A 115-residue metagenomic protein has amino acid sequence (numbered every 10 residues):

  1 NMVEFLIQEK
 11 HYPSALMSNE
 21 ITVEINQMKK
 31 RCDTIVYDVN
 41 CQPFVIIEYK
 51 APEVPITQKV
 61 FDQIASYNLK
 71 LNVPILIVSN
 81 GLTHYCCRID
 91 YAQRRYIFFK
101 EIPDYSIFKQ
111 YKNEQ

Functional and structural regions predicted by a protein language model:
N1-I75, L82-Q115: A short, conserved, highly charged catalytic patch centered on acidic carboxylates
